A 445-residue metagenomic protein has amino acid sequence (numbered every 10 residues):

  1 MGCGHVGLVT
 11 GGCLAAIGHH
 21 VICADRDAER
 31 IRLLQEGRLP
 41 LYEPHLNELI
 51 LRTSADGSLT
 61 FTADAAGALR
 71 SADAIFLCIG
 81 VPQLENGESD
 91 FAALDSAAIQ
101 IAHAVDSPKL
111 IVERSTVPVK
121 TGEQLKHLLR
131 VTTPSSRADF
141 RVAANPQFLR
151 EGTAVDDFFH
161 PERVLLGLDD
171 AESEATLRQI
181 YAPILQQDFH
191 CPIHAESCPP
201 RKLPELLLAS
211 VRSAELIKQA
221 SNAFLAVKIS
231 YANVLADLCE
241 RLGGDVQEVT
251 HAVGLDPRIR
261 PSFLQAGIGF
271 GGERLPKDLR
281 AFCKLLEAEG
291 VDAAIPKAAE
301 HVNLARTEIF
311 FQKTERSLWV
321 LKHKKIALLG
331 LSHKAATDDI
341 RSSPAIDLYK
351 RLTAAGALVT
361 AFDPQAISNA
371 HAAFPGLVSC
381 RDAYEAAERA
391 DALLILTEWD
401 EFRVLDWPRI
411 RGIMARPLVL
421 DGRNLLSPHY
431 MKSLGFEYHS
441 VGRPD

Functional and structural regions predicted by a protein language model:
M1-D445: Structural/interface elements that position substrates and couple domains in central-metabolism enzymes
